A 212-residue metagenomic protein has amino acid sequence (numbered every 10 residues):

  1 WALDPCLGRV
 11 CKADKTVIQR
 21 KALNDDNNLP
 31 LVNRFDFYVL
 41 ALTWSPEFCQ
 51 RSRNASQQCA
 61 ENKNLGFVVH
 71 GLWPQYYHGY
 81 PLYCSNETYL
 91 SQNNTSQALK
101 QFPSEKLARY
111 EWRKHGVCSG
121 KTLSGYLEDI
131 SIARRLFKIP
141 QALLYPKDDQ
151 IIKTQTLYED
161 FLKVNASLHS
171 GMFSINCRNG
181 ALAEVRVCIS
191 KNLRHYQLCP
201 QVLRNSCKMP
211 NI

Functional and structural regions predicted by a protein language model:
D4-K21, L29, S91-I212: C-terminal, well-folded lobe of enzymatic/effector domains
K21-E105: Betabetaalpha-Me/HNH-type nuclease active-site subdomain
